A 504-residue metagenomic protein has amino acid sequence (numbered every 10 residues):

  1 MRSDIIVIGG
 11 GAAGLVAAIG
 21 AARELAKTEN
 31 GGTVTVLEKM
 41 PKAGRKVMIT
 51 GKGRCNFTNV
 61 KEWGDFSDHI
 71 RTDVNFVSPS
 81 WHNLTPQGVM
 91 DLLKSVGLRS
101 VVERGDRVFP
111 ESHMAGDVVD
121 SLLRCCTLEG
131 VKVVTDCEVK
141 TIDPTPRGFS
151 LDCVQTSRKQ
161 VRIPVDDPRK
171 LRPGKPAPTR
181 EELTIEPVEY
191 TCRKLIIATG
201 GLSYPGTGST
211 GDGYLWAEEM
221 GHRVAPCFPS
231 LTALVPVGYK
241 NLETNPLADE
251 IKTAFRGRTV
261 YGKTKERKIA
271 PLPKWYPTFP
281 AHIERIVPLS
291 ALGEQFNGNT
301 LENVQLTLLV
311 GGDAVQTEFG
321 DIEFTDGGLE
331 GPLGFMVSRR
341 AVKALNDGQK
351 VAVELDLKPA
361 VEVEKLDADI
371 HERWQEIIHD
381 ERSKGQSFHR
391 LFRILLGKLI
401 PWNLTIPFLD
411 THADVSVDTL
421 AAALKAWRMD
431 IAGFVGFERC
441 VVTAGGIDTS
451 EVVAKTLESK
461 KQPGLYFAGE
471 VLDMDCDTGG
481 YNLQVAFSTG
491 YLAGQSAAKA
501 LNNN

Functional and structural regions predicted by a protein language model:
M1-A13: Beta1/beta-strand and adjacent pyrophosphate-binding region of the FAD-binding site in flavoprotein oxidoreductases
I6, A22-K52: Glycine-rich FAD pyrophosphate-binding loop
A13-A18, T199, G206-T207, A486: Short glycine/serine/threonine-rich phosphate/pyrophosphate-binding segments that cradle anionic phosphate groups
K39-K132, C137: Conserved N-terminal/central alpha/beta ligand/cofactor-binding core
K42, W63-D65, D73, H82 (+7 more regions): Residue-level recognition of phosphate/Mg2+-coordinating polar/acidic sites in nucleotide-handling active sites
S112-A115, L231-Y239, P277-H282, F434-E451: Flavin (FAD/FMN) cofactor-binding core of flavoprotein oxidoreductases
S121-F392, L396: Predominantly flavin-linked oxidoreductase catalytic cores and closely associated redox partners
S203-W216, M220, M474-N502: A conserved FAD-binding loop/helix module that cradles the flavin
